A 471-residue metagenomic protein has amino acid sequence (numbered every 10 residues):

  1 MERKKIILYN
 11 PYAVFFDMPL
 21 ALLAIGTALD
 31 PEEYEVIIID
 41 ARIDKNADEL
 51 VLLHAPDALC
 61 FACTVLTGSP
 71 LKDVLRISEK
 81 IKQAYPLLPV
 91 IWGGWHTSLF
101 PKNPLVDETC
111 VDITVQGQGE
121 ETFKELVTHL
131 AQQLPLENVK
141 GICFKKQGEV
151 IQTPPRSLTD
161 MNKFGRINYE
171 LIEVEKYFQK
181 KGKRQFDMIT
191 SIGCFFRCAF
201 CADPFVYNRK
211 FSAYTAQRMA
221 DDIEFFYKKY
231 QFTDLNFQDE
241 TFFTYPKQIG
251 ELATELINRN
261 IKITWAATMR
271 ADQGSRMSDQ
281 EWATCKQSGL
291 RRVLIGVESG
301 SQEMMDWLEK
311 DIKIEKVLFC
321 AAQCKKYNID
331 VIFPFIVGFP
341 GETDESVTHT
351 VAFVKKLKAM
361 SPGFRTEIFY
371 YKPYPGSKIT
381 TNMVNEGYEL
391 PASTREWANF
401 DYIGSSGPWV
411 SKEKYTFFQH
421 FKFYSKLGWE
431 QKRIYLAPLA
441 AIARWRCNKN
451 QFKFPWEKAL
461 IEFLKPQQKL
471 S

Functional and structural regions predicted by a protein language model:
E2-P11, P31, A47, H54-L59 (+3 more regions): Radical SAM enzyme core and accessory elements
K5, A21, I25-S157, K372 (+1 more regions): Glycine-rich beta-alpha loop elements in corrinoid/cobalamin-binding modules across cobalamin-dependent enzymes
F15-L20: Short N-terminal binding/cap micro-motifs at the start of the first secondary-structure element
I38-R42, F205, F335-V337, Y370: Residue-level recognition of beta-strand->loop/alpha-helix junctions
F100-P101, F196, K247, E303 (+4 more regions): Flexible glycine/acidic-rich beta-alpha junction loops that bind and position SAM and/or redox cofactors in anaerobic
P101-D107, G341-K355: Catalytic cores of alpha/beta
N162, I167-I332, F339, A352: Radical SAM [4Fe-4S] cluster-binding motif and immediate context
